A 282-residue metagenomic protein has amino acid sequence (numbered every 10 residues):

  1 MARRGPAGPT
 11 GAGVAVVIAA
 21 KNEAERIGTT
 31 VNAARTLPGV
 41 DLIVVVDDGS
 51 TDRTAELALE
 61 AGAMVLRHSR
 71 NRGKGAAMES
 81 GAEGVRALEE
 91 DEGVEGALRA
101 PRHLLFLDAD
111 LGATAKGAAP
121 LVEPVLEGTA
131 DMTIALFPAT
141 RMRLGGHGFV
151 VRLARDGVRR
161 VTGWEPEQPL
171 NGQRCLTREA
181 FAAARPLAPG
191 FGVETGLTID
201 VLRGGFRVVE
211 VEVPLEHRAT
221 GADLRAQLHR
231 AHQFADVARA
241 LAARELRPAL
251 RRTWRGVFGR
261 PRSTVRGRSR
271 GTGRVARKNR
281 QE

Functional and structural regions predicted by a protein language model:
M1-T10, P186-A188, G192-E282: Hydrophobic helical membrane-anchoring modules
I18, G39-G49, L66: Short beta-strand/loop segment that forms part of the nucleotide-sugar
N22-T36: Short, well-formed alpha-helical segments that are part of the catalytic scaffolds of diverse glycosyltransferases
E23-R26, S50, T114: Donor nucleotide-sugar binding loop of glycosyltransferases
D47-A55, L111: A conserved acidic beta->alpha catalytic loop
A55-L98: Conserved donor nucleotide-binding strand/loop of the catalytic core
R70-R72, A76-G84, P101, T114-F191 (+1 more regions): Acceptor/aglycone-binding surface of glycosyltransferases and processive sugar-polymer synthases
G93-G112: Short beta-strand-to-loop acidic/aromatic patch adjacent to the donor-nucleotide binding site
